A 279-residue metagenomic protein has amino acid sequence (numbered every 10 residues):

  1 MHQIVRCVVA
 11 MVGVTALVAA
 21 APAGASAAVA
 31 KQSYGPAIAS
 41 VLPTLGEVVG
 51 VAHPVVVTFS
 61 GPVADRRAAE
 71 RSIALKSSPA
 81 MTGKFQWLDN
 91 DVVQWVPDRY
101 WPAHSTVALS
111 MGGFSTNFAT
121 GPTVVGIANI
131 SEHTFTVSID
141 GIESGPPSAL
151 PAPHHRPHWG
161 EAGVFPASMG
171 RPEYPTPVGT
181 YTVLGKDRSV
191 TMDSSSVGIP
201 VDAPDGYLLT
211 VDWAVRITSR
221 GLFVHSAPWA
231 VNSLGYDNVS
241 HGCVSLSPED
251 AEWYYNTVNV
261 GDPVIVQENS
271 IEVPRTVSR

Functional and structural regions predicted by a protein language model:
H2-A10, L17, G24-V125: Acidic, low-complexity Ser/Thr/Gly/Pro-rich repeat segments typical of extracellular/periplasmic and surface-exposed
V29-Q32, F118-G141, P175: Low-complexity, Pro/Ser/Thr- and charge-rich linker/hinge segments at domain boundaries
G50-P54, E70, A80, L88-N90 (+8 more regions): Extracytoplasmic
S60-A64, S78, L88-N90, D98-Y100 (+8 more regions): Solvent-exposed coil/turn segments that connect beta secondary-structure elements in extracytoplasmic/periplasmic
P122-V125, H158-G160, P175-V178, V190-R279: Exported/periplasmic cell-wall-interacting domains
I130-S168, R188: Compositionally biased low-complexity segments at domain edges in trafficked proteins and select soluble regulators
F135, V183, V215: Conserved hydrophobic/aromatic pocket- or pore-lining residues that grip, position, or stack substrates in active sites
